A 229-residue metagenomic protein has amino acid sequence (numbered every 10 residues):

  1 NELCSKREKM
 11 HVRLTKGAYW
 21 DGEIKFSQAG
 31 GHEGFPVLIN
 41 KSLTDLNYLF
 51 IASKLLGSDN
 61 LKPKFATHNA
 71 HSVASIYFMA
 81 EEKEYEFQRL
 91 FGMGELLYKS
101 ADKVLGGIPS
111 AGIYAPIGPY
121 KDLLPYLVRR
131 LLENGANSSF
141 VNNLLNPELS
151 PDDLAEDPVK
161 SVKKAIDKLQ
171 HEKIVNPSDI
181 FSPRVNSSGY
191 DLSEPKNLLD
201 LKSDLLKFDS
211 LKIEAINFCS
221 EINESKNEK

Functional and structural regions predicted by a protein language model:
N1-S188: Positively charged, amphipathic and often flexible ligand-engagement surfaces
F78, I213-S220: Hydrophobic transmembrane signal anchors and adjacent membrane-proximal interface regions, especially in viral
S178-I213: Short, compositionally biased leader-like segments
N217-K229: Glycine-rich loop-to-alpha-helix module at the N-terminal edge of alpha/beta enzyme cores
